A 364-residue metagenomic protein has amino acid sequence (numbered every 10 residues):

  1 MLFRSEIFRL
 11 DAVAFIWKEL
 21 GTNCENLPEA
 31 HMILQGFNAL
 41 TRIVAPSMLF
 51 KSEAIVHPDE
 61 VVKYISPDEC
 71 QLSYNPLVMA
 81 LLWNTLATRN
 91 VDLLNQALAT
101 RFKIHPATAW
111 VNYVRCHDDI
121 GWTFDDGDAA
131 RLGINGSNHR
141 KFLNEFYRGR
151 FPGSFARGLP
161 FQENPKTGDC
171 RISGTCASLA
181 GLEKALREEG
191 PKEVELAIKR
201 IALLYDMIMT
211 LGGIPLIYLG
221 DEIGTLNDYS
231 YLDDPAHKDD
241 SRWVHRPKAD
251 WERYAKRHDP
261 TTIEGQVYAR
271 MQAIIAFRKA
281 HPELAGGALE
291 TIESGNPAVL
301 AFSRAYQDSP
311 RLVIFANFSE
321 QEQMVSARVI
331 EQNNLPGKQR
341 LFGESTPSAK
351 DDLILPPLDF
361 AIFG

Functional and structural regions predicted by a protein language model:
M1-G364: Active-site and adjacent substrate-binding regions of carbohydrate-active enzymes
